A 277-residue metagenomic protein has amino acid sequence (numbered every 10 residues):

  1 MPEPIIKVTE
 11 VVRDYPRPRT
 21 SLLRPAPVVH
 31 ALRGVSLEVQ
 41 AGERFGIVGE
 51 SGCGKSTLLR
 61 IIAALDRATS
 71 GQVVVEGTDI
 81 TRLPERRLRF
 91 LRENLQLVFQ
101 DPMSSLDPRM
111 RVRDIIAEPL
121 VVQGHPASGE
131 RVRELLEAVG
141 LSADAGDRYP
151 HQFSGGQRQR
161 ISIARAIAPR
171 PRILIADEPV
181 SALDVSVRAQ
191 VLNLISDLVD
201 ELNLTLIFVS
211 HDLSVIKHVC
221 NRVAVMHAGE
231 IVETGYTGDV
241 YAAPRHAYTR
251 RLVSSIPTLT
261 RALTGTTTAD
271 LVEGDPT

Functional and structural regions predicted by a protein language model:
S21-A26, I80-Q96, D114, V122 (+1 more regions): ABC ATPase NBD coupling module
A63: Helix-to-loop junction immediately C-terminal to a conserved catalytic motif
G71-D79: Conserved ABC transporter NBD signature motif
D79, G129-D144, V253-S254: Conserved ABC ATPase "signature" region
Y149-F153, Q157: Conserved ABC ATPase signature
R170: Conserved catalytic motifs of ABC-family nucleotide-binding domains
